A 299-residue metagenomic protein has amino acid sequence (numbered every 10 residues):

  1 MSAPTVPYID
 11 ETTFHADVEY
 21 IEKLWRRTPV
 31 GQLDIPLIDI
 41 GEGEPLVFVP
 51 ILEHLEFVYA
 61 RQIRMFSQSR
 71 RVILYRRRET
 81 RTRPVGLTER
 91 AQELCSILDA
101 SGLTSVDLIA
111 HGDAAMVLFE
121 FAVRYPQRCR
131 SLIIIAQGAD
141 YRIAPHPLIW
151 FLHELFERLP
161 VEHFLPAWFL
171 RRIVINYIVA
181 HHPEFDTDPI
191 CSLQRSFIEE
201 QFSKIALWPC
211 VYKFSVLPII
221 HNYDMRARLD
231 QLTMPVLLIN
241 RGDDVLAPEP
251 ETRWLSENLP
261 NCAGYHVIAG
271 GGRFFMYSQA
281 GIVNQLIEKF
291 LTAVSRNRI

Functional and structural regions predicted by a protein language model:
P29-R81: Conserved HGGG/HGGXW glycine-rich cap/lid loop of the alpha/beta-hydrolase fold
R64, I73-H111, Q285: Active-site loop/oxyanion-hole signature of alpha/beta-hydrolase fold enzymes
A110-L118: Gly/Ala-rich beta-loop-alpha elbow adjacent to hydrolase catalytic centers
V123, L132-H163: Flexible "cap/lid" loop of the alpha/beta hydrolase fold
I143-P145, L165-D230: Conserved alpha/beta-hydrolase catalytic His-Asp/Glu region
L232, L238-N240: Short beta-strand/loop motif that positions the catalytic acidic residue of the alpha/beta-hydrolase fold
V245-E251: Conserved alpha/beta-hydrolase "acid-adjacent" motif
Y265, G271-N284: Catalytic histidine-centered segment of alpha/beta-hydrolase-like enzymes
